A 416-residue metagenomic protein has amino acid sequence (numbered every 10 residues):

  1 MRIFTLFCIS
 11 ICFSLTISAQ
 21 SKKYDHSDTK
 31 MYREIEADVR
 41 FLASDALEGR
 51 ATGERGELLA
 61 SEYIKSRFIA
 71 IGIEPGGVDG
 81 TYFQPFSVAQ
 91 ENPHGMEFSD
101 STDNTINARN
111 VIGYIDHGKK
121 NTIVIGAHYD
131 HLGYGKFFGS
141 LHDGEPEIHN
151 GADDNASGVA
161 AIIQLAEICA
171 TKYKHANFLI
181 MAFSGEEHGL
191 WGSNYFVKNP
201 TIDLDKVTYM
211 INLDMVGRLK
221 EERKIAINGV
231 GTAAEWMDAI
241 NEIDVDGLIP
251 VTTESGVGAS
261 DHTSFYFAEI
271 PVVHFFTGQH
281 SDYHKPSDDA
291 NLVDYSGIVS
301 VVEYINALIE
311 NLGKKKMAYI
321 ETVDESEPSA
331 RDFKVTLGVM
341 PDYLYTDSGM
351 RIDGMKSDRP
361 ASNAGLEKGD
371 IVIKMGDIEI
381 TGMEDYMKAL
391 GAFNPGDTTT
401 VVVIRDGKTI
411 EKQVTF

Functional and structural regions predicted by a protein language model:
Y24, T29-L59, I71-V78, Y209 (+2 more regions): N-terminal capping segment at the start of a domain
R50-I115, E242: A non-catalytic alpha/beta surface segment that caps or lines the substrate-entry region of metallo-dependent hydrolase
G113, I123-G126, H131-L190, Y304-I305: Alpha-helical metal-binding/catalytic segments enriched in His/Glu/Asp
G118-K120, F183-H274, D294: Metal-dependent peptidase/peptidase-like ectodomains
F265, K356-D370, A389: PDZ/PDZ-like domain micro-motif
S281-E327: His/Asp/Glu-rich mid-to-C-terminal helical/loop segments that flank catalytic regions of hydrolases
N363-M383: Conserved PDZ fold ligand-binding element
I373, K388-F416: PDZ-domain C-terminal substructure recognizer with occasional recognition of PDZ-binding tails
